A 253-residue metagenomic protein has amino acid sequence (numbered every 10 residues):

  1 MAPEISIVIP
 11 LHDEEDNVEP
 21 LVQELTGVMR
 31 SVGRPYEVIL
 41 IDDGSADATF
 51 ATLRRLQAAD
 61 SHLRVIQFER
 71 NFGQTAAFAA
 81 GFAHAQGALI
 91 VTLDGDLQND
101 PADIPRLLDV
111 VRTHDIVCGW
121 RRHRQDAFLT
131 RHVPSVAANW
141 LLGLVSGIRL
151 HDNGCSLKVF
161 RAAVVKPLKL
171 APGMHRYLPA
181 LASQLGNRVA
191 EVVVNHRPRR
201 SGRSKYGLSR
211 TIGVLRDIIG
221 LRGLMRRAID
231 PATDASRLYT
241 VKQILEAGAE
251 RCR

Functional and structural regions predicted by a protein language model:
M1-G27, R34: N-proximal low-complexity "stem/linker" segments adjacent to membrane-targeting elements
M1-P3, G173-R253: Hydrophobic helical membrane-anchoring modules
N17-E19, D47-L56: Acidic helix N-cap motif at the loop->helix transition within catalytic regions of sugar-transfer enzymes
R34-G44, I66-F68: Short beta-strand/loop segment that forms part of the nucleotide-sugar
D42-A51, L97-Q98: A conserved acidic beta->alpha catalytic loop
F68-A85, R106: Glycine-rich, basic loop-to-helix element that forms the pyrophosphate-binding segment of sugar-nucleotide handling
I90: Short aromatic/hydrophobic "clamp" motif used to bind/position activated sugar donors
P105-L129: Conserved donor NDP-sugar-binding/catalytic core segment of glycosyltransferases
